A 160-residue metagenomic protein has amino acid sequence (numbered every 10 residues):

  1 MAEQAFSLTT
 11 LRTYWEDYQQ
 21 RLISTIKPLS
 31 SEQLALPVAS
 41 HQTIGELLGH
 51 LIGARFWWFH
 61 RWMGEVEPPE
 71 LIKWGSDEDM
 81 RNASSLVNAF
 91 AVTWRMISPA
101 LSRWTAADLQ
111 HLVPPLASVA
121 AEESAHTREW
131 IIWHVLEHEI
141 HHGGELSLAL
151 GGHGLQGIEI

Functional and structural regions predicted by a protein language model:
M1, K73-D77, S84: Charged, low-complexity surface segments at secondary-structure and domain boundaries
M1-T9: Basic/polar N-terminal segments that are highly enriched at the extreme N-terminus, encompassing both cleavable
L8, R12-E16, I23, S31-S76 (+1 more regions): Short, contiguous alpha-helical
Y18-T25, T93: Amphipathic alpha-helical packing segments from all-alpha helical-bundle domains
I26-S30, N82: Short, charged, low-hydrophobicity "junction" segments
L29-E32, W104: Short, solvent-exposed, charged loop/turn and helix-capping segments that join or cap alpha-helices on peripheral
E78-P115, H126-I140: Acidic/histidine-rich alpha-helical segments that form the ligand environment of transition-metal centers
